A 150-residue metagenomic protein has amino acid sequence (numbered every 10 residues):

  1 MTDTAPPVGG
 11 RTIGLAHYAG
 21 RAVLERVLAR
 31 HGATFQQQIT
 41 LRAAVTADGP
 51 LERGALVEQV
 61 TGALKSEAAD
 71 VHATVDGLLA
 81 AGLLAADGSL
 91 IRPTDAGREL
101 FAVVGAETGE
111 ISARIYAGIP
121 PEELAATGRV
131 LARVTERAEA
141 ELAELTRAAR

Functional and structural regions predicted by a protein language model:
M1, L51, A55, A125 (+1 more regions): C-terminal regulatory/oligomerization modules of transcriptional regulators
M1-Q38: N-terminal leader segment of winged-helix/HTH proteins
T2-P7, S89-T94, R147-R150: Membrane-interacting alpha-helical segments
A16, G20, V104-I119, V134-L145: Alpha-helical linker/hinge and terminal dimerization helices associated with HTH transcriptional regulators
V23-D70, V75: N-terminal helix-turn-helix DNA-binding core of bacterial DNA-binding proteins
A44-V45, T94, G128, T135: Generic structural concept
A73-R129: Charged, amphipathic alpha-helical coiled-coil/dimerization segments
